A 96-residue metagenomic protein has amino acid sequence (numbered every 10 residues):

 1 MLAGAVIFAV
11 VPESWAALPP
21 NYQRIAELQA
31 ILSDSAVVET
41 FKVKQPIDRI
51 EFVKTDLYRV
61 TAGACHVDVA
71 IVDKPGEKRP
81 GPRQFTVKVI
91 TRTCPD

Functional and structural regions predicted by a protein language model:
M1-L2: Bacterial N-terminal signal peptides that target proteins for export
V11-E13: N-terminal signal peptide c-region/cleavage motif recognized by signal peptidases
L18-P46: Short, non-transmembrane alpha-helical segments in secretory-pathway proteins
Y22-I25, I47-E51, H66-V69, R79: A sequence-level detector of short, solvent-exposed, charge-rich linear segments
E39-R59: Short glycine-rich, low-complexity/disordered patches
D56-D96: Mid-chain, structured segments of secreted extracytoplasmic proteins
